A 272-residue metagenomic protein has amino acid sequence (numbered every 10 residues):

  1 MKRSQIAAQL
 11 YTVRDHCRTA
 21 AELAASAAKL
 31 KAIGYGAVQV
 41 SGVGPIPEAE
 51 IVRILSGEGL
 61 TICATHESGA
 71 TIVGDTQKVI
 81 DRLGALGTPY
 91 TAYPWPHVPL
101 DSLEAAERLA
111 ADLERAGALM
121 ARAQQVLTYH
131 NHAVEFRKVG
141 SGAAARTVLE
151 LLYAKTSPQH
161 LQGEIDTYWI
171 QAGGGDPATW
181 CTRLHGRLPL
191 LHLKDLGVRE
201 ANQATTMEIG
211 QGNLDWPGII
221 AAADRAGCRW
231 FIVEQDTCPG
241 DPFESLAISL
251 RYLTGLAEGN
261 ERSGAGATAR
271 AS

Functional and structural regions predicted by a protein language model:
M1-I33, G44, R82-G87, V139 (+2 more regions): Histidine-acidic metal/acid-base catalytic patches
T12, Q39-G42, H66, N131: Residue-level recognition of beta-strand->loop/alpha-helix junctions
A28, G44, I54-G57, T61 (+4 more regions): Active-site acidic/histidine proton-transfer and metal-coordination neighborhood in alpha/beta enzyme cores
Q39, A64, A92, T128 (+3 more regions): Conserved beta-strand positions in the central sheet of alpha/beta enzyme cores
P47-A49, T76, W216: Short, well-ordered alpha-helical microsegments
E67-A70, D195: Short, acidic/turn-prone active-site loops that include or flank metal/cofactor- and phosphate-binding residues
